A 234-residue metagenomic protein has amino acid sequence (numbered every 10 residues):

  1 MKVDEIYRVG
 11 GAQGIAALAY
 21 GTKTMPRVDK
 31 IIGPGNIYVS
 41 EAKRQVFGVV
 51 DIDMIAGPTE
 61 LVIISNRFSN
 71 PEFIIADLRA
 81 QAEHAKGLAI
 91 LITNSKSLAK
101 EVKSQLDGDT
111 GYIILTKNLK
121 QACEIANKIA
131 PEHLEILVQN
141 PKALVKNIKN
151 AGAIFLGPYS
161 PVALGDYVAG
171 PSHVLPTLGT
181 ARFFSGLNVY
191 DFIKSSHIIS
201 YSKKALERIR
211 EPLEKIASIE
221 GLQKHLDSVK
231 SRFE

Functional and structural regions predicted by a protein language model:
K2-A80, H84-L88: Conserved NAD(P)+-binding/catalytic subdomain of aldehyde/semialdehyde dehydrogenases
D4-Y7, V28-I32, N36-I37, D53 (+9 more regions): Structural motif
A12-A16, L119-C123, V162: A short acidic, often aromatic-flanked loop/helix-cap motif at beta-alpha or helix-coil junctions that lines enzyme
N36-Y38, R67-S69, A82, N94-L98 (+2 more regions): Glycine-rich beta-alpha junction loops
K43-Q45, A76, K103-S104, N147-K149 (+1 more regions): Short amphipathic alpha-helical segments
A80-E83, L88-A151: A glycine- and small/hydrophobic-rich beta-loop-beta segment that serves as a flexible "lid/hinge" or phosphate-binding
K128-E234: C-terminal core of ALDH-fold dehydrogenases
